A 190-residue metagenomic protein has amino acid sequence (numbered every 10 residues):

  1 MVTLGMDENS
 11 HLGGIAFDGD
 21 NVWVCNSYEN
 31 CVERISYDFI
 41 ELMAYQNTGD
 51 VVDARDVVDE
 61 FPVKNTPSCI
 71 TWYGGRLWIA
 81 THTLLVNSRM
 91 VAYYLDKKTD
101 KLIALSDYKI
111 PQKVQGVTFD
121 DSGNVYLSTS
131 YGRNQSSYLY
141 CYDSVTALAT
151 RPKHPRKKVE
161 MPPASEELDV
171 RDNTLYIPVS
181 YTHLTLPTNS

Functional and structural regions predicted by a protein language model:
T3-D7, D59-V63, S106-I110, K157-M161: Surface loop/turn motifs at the tips and blade-to-blade linkers of beta-strand repeat domains
N9-G14, V63-I70, P111-T118, P162-D169: Repeated scaffold domains used in trafficking and secretory/extracellular systems, primarily beta-propellers
F17-G19, W72-G74, D120-S122, V170-D172: Residue-level detector of Asp-centered blade-edge/turn motifs that repeat once per structural unit in beta-propeller
V24-Y28, I79-L84, L127-R133, I177-Y181: Conserved beta-strand positions in repeat-built beta-propeller and related beta-rich domains
Y37-N47, Y93-D100, S144-A149: Short loop/turn segments immediately following beta-strands, especially the blade-tip and inter-blade linker loops
K109-S144: Loop/turn-rich, solvent-exposed surfaces of beta-rich toroidal or solenoidal domains
A149-D169: Conserved blade-ending motifs and adjacent loop-strand segments that build the rim/top face of beta-propeller domains
T182-T188: Conserved small/polar residues in nucleotide/adenosyl-binding loops
